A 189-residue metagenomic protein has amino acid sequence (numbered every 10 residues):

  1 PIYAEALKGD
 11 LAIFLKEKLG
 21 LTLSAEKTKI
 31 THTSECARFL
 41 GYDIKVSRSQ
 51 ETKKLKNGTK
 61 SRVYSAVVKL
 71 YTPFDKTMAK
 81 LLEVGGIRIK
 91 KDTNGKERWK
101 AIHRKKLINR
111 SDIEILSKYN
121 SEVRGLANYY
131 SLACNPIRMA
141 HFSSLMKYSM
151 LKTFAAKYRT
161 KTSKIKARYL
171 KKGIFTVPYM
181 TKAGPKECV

Functional and structural regions predicted by a protein language model:
P1-V189: Non-catalytic terminal/accessory segments
